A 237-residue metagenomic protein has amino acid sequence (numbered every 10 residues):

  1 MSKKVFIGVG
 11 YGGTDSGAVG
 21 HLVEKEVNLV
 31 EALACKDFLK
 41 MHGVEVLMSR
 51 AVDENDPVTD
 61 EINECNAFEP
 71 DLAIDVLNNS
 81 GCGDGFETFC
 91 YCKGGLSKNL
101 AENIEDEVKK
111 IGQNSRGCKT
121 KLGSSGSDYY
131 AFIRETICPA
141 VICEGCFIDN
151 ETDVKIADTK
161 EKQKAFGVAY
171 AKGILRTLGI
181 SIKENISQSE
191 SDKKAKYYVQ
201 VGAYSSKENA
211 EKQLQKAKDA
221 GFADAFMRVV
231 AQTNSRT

Functional and structural regions predicted by a protein language model:
M1-K4, A195: A short, charged/proline- and glycine-enriched loop that marks the coil->beta-strand transition at the N-terminal
K3-G20, I74: Catalytic-core environment of secreted peptidases
K3-K4, E26-Q188: Active-site-proximal helix/loop segments of hydrolytic enzymes
V9, R50-A51, C90, V201-A203: Short glycine-centered, acidic/aromatic-flanked micro-motifs in structured strand/loop junctions that mark active-site
G10-G12, N79, K93, I148 (+2 more regions): Solvent-exposed coil/turn segments that connect beta secondary-structure elements in extracytoplasmic/periplasmic
S16-V30: Glycine- and acidic-residue-enriched helix-capping/strand-helix junction motifs
V19-H21, V46-L47, F89-C90, D192 (+1 more regions): A short, structure-level motif marking secondary-structure boundaries and short turns
E184-T237: Solvent-exposed beta-strand motifs enriched in subsets of small alpha/beta binding domains, especially certain
